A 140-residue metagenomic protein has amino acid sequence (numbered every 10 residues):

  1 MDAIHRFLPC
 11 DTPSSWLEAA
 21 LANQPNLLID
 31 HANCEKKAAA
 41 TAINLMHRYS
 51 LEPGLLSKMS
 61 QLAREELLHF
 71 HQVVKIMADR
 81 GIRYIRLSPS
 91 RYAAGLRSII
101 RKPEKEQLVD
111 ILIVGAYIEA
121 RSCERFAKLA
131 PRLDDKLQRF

Functional and structural regions predicted by a protein language model:
M1-F140: Non-heme di-metal
